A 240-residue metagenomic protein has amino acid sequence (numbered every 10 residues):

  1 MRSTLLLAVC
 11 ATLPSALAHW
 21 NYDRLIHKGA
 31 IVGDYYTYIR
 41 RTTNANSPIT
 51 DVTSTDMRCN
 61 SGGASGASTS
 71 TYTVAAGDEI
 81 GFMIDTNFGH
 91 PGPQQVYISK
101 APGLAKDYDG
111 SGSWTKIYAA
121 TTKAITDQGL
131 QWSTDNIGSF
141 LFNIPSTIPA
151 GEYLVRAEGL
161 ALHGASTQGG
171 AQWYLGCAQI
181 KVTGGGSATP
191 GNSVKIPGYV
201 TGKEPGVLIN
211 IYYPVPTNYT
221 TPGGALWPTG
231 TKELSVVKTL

Functional and structural regions predicted by a protein language model:
R2-Q94, A101-S139, L162-L240: Peripheral, solvent-exposed domain-edge segments that often transition into intrinsically disordered/low-complexity
D78, G151-E152: Surface-exposed loop/turn positions
I98-K100, S146, G159: Short, structured patches in soluble enzyme cores that scaffold and shape functional sites
I144, P149-G151: A glycine-anchored, Pro-Gly-centered beta-turn/N-cap motif
Y153-A157: A short tyrosine-centered beta-strand micro-motif
